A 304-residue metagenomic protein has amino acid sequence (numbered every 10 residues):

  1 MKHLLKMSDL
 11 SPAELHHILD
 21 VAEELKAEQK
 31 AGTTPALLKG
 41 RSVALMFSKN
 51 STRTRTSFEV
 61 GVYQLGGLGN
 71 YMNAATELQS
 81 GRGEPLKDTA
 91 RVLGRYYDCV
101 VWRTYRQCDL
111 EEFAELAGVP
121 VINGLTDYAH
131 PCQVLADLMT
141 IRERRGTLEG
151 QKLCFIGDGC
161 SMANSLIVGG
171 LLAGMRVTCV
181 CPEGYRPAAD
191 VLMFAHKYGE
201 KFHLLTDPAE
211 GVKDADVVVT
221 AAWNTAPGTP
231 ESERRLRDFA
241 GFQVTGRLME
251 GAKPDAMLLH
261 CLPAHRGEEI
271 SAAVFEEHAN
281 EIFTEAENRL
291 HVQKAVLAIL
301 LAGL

Functional and structural regions predicted by a protein language model:
M1-T56, V60: Positively charged, low-complexity intrinsically disordered leader regions
S42-V43, F47-Y96: Active-site cofactor/substrate anionic-group-binding motifs, chiefly glycine- and Lys/Arg-rich phosphate-binding loops
S48-V60, E143-A221: Glycine-rich phosphate/diphosphate-binding loop of Rossmann-like nucleotide-binding domains
N70-L93, L116, L166-G169, R186-E200: Active-site-proximal loop->helix
G81, D98-G169, H260: Anion-binding alpha/beta catalytic cores of soluble intermediary-metabolism enzymes, centered on
H196-A273: Rossmann-like adenosine-cofactor binding region
D255-A256, C261-L304: Adenosine-phosphate binding glycine-rich loop
